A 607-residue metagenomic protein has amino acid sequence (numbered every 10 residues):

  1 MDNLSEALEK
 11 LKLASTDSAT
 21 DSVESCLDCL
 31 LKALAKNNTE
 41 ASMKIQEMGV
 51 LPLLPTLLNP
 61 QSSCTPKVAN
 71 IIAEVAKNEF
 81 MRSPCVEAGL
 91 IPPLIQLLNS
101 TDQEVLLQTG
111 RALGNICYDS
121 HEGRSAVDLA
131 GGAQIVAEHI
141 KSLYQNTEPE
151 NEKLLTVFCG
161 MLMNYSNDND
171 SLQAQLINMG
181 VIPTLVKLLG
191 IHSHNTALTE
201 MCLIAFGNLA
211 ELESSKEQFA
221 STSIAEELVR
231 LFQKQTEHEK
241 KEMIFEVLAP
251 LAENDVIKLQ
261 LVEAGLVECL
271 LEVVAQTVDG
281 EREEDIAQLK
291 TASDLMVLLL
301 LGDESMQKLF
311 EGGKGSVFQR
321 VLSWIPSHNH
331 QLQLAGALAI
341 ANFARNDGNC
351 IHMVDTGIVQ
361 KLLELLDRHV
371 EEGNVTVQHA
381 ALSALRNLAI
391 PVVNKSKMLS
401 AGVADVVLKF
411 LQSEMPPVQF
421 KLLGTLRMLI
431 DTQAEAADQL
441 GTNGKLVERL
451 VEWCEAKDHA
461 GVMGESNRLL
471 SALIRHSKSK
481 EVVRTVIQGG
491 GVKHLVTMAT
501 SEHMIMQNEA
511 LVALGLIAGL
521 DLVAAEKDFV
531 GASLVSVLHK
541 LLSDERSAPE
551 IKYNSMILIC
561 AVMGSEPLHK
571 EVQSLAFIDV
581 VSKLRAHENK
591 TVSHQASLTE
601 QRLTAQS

Functional and structural regions predicted by a protein language model:
M1-T56, A73: N-terminal "cap/leader" segments of large eukaryotic alpha-helical scaffolds
D2-E6, I45-L53, V86-L94, V127-V136 (+16 more regions): Alpha-helical scaffold repeats of the Armadillo/HEAT/TPR superfamily
L4-L11, L27, T39, L51 (+24 more regions): Residue-level signal for cytosolic alpha-helical hairpin/rod architecture
K10-A14, T56-L57, Q96-L97, E138-N146 (+10 more regions): Alpha-solenoid HEAT/Armadillo-like helical repeat scaffolds in large eukaryotic proteins
D17-L31, P60-A76, E87, S100-Y118 (+20 more regions): Alpha-helical solenoid repeats of the armadillo/HEAT superfamily in eukaryotic scaffolding/adaptor proteins
N37-N38, N78-R82, D119-R124, D168-D170 (+10 more regions): Short, structured coil/turn linkers that connect adjacent secondary-structure elements
G49-P55, S63, E74-A76, F80-M81 (+3 more regions): Long amphipathic alpha-helical scaffold regions
P55, A69, A73, S83 (+30 more regions): Register-specific detector for alpha-helical tandem repeat solenoids, activating on a conserved position within each
